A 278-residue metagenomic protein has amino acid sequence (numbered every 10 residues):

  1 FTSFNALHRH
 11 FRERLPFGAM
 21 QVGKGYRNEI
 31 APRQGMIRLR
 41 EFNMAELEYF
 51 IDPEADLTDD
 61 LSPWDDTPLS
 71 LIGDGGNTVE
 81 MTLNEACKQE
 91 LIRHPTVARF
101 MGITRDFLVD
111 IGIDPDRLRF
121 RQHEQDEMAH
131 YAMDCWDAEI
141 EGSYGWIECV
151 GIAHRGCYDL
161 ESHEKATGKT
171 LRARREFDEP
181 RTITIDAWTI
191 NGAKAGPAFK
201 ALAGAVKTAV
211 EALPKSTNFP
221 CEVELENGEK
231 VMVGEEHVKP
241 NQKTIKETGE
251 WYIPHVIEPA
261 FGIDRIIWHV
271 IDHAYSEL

Functional and structural regions predicted by a protein language model:
F1-L278: TRNA-recognition modules of translation machinery and tRNA-sensing kinases, especially anticodon-binding
